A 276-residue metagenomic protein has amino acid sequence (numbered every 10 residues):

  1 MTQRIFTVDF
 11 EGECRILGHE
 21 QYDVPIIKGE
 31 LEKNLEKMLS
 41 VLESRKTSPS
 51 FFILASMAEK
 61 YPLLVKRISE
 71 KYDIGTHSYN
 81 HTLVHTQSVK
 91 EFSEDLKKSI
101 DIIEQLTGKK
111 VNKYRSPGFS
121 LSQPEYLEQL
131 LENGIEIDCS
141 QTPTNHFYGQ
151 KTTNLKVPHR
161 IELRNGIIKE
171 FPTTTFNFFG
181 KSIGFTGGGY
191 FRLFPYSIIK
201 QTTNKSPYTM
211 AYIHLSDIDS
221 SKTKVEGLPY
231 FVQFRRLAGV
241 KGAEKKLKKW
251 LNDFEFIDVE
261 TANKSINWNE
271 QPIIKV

Functional and structural regions predicted by a protein language model:
M1-E70, R115: Active-site beta->alpha N-cap acidic-glycine motif
D9, L42, H77, Y114 (+4 more regions): Conserved, mostly hydrophobic/aromatic
Y22-G29, S48, F52-L54, N80-K90 (+4 more regions): The substrate-binding groove and active-site-proximal loops of carbohydrate-active enzymes, especially glycoside
N34, M38, L64, D95-S99 (+5 more regions): Alpha-helical packing segments of well-folded alpha/beta enzyme cores
E43-K46, L193-V276: C-terminal domain-boundary segment and adjacent tail
R45-E125, I135-E136, S140-Y148, G166-I167 (+1 more regions): Metal-dependent polysaccharide deacetylase catalytic core of the NodB/CE4 family, i.e., the active-site-bearing domain
K109, K113-Y212: Active-site-adjacent pocket scaffolds in enzyme catalytic domains
